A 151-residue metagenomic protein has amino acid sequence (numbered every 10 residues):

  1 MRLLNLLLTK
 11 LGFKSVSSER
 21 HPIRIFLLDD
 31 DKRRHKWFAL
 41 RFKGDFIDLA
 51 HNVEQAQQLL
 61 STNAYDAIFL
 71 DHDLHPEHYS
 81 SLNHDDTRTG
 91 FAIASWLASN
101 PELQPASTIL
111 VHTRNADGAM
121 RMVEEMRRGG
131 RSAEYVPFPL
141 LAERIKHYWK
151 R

Functional and structural regions predicted by a protein language model:
L3-R151: Catalytic phosphate/metal-binding cores of nucleic-acid and nucleotide-processing enzymes, i.e., regions that mediate
